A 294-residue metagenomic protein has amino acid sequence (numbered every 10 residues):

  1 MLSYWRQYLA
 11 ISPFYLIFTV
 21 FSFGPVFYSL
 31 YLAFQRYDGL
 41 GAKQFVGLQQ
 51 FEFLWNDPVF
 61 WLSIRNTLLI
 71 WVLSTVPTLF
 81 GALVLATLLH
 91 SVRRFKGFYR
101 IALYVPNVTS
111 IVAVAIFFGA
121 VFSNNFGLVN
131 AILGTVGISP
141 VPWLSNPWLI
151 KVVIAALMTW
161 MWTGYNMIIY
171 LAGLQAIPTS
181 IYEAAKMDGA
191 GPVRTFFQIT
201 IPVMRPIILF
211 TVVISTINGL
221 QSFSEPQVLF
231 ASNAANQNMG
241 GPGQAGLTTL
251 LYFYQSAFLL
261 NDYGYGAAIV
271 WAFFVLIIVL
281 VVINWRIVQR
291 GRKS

Functional and structural regions predicted by a protein language model:
S3-S294: A structural signal for multi-pass alpha-helical bundles of membrane permease subunits that mediate small-molecule
